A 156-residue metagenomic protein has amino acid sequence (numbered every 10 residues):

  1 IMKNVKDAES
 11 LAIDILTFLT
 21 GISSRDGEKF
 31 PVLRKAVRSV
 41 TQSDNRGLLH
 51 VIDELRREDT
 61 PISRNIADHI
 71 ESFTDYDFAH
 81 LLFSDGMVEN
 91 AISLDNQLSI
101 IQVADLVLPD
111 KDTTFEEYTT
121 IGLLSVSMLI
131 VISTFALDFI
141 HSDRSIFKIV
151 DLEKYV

Functional and structural regions predicted by a protein language model:
I1-V156: P-loop NTPase motor domains
